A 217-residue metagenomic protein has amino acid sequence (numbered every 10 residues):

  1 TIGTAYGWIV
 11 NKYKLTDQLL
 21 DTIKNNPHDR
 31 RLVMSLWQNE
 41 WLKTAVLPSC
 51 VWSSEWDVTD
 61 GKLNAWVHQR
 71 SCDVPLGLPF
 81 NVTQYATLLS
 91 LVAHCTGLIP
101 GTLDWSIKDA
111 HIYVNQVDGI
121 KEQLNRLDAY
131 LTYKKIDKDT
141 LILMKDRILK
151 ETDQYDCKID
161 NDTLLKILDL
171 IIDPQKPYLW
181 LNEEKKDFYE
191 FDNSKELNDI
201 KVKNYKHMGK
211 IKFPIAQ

Functional and structural regions predicted by a protein language model:
T1-Q217: Terminal, non-catalytic protein-protein interaction segments that mediate quaternary/complex assembly
